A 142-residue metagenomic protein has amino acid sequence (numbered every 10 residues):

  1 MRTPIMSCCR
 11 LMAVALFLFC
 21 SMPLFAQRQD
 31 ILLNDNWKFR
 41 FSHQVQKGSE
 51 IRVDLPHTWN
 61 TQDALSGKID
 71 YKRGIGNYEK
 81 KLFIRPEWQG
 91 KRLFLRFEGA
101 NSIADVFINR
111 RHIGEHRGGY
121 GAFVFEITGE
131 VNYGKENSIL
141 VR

Functional and structural regions predicted by a protein language model:
M1-R28: Bacterial Sec-dependent N-terminal signal peptides
I5, A13, Q62-S66, F83 (+1 more regions): Sequence-pattern detector for short linear motifs and compositional/periodic biases rather than a specific fold
A15-F17, P23, W37, R92-L95: Short non-domain terminal segments
P23-I69, F83, I113, S138-R142: Accessory carbohydrate-binding/adhesion or oligomerization-edge regions at the termini of glycan-active proteins
R40-S42, R73-R142: Accessory beta-strand-rich segments of carbohydrate-active enzymes
